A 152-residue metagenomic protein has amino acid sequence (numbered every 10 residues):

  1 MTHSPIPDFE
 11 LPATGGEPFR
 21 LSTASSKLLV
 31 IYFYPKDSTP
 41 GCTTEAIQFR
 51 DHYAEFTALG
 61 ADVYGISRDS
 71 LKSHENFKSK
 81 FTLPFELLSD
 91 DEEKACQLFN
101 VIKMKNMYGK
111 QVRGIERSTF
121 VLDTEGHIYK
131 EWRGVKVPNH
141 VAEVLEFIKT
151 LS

Functional and structural regions predicted by a protein language model:
M1-S152: Chalcogenol-based redox active-site neighborhoods
